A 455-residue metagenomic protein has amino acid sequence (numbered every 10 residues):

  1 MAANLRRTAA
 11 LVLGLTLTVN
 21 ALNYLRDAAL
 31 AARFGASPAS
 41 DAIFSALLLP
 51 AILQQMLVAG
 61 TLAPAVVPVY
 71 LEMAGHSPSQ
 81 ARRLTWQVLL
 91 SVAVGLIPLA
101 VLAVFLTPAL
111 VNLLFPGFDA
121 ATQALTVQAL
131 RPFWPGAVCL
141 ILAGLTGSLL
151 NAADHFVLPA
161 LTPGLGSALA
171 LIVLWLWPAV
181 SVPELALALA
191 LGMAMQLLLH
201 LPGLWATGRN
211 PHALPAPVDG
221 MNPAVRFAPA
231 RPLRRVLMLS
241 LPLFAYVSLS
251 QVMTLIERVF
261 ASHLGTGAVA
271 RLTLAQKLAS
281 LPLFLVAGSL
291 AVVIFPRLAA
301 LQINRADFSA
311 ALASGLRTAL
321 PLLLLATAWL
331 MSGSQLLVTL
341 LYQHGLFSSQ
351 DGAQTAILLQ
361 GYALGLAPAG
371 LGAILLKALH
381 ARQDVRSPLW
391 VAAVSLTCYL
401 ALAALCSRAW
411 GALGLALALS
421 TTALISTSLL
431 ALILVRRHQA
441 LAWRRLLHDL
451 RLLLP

Functional and structural regions predicted by a protein language model:
M1-P455: Membrane-embedded alpha-helical bundles of multi-pass transporters/translocases, especially carrier/permease families
